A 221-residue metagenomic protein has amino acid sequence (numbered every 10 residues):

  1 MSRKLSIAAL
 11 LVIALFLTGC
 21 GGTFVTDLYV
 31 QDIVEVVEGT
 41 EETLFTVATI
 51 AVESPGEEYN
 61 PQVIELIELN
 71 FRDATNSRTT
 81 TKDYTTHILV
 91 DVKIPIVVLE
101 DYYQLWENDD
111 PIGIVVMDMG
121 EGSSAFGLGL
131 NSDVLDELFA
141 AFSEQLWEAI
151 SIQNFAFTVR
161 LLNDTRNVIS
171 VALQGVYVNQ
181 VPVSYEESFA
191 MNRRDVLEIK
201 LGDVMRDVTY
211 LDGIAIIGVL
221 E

Functional and structural regions predicted by a protein language model:
M1-I7: Bacterial N-terminal signal peptides that target proteins for export
A9-I13: Hydrophobic helical h-region of N-terminal Sec-dependent signal peptides in bacterial secretory/periplasmic proteins
F16-G19: C-terminal motif of bacterial Sec signal peptides marking the signal peptidase cleavage site
G21-T23: Bacterial signal peptide processing site
D27-I50: Post-signal peptide N-terminal segment of mature Sec-exported envelope proteins
V36-E38, E58, N167-I169: A short beta-turn/strand-edge loop motif at beta-sheet boundaries
E42-N70: Post-signal-peptide N-terminal segment of Sec-exported extracytoplasmic proteins
N70-E221: Mature, soluble, non-transmembrane domains
